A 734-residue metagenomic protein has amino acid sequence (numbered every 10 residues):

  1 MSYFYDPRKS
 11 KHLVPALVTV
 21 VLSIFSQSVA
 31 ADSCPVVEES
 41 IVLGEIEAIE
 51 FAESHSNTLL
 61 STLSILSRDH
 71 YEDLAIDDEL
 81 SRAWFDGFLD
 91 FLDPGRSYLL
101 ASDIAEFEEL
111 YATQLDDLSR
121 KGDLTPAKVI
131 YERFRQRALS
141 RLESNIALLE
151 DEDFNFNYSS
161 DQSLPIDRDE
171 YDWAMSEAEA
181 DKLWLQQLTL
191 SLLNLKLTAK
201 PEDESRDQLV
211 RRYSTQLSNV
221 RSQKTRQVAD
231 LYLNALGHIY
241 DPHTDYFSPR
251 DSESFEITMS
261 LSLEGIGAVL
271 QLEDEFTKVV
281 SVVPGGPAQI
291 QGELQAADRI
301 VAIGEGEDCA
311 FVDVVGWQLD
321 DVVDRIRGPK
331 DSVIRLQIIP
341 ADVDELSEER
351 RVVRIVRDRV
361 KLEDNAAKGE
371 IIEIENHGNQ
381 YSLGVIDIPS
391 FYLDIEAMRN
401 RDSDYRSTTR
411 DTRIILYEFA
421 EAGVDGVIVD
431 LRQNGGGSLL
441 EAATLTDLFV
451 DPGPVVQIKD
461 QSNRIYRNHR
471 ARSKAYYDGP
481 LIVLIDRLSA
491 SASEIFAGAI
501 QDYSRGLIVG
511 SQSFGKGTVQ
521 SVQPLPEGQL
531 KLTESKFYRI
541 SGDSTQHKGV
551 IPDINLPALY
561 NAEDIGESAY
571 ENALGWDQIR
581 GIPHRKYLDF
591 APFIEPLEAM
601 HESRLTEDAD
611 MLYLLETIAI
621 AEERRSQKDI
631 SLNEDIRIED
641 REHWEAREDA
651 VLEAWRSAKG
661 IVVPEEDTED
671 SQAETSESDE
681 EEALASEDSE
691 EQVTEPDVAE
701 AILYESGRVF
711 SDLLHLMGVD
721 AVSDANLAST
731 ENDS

Functional and structural regions predicted by a protein language model:
M1-S10: N-terminal secretory signal peptides that target proteins for export/translocation
F25-S26: N-terminal signal peptide c-region/cleavage motif recognized by signal peptidases
V36-A48, L59-Y71, L110-Q114, Q208-T215 (+2 more regions): Acidic/histidine-rich, surface-exposed loop or edge segments in extracytoplasmic proteins
G44, E50-F51, H55, S67-D77 (+9 more regions): Cleft-lining beta-strand/loop regions that shape enzyme active-site pockets
I76-S163, L217-L272, V333-R335, I339 (+2 more regions): Extended, small/polar residue-biased N-terminal targeting/export presequences and adjacent propeptide/linker tracts
D90-F91, R120, A127-E143, A147 (+3 more regions): PDZ/PDZ-like domain segments forming the peptide/carboxylate-binding groove, activating on the N-terminal beta-strands
T198, E202-R211, T545-V722, T730-D733: Conserved functional hotspot residues or short segments at active or partner-binding sites across diverse domains
A492, S504, F514-I565: Polar, glycine-rich mid-to-C-terminal structural blocks that act as macromolecule-binding/assembly scaffolds
